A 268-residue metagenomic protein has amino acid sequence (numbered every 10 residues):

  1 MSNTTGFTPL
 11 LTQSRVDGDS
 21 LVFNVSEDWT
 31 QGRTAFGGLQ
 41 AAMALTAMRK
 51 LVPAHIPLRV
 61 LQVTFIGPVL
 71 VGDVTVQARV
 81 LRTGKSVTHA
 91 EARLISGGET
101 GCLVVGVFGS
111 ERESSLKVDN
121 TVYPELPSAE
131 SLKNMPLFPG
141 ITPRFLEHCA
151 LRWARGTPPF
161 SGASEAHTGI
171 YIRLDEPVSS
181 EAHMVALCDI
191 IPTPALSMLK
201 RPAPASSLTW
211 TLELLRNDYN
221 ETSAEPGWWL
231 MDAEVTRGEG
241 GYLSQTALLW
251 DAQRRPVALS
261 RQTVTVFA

Functional and structural regions predicted by a protein language model:
M1-A268: Terminal targeting signals and extreme-terminal segments of soluble enzymes
